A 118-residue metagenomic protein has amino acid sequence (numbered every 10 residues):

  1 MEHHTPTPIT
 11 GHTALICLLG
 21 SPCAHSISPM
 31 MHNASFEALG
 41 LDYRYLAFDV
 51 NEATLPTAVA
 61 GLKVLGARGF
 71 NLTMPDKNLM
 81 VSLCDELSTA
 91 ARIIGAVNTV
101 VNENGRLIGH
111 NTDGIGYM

Functional and structural regions predicted by a protein language model:
E2-H3, P8-M118: Phosphate/diphosphate ligand-binding glycine-rich loop within oxidoreductases
